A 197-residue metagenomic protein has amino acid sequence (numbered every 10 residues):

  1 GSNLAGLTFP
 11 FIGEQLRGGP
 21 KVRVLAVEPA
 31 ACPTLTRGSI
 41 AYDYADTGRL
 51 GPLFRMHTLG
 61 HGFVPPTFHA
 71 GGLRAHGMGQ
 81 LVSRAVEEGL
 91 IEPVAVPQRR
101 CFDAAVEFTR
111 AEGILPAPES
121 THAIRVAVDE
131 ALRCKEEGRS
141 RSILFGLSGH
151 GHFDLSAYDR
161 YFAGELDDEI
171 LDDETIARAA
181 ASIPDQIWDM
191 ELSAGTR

Functional and structural regions predicted by a protein language model:
G1-T8, T34-L35, S120-V128, H152-L155: Short glycine/serine/threonine-rich phosphate/pyrophosphate-binding segments that cradle anionic phosphate groups
F9-G13, D129-L132: Short, well-ordered alpha-helices that flank and scaffold nucleotide-derived cofactor binding pockets
G13-K21, A26-I114, P118, R160-R197: Active-site/ligand-binding loops adjacent to catalytic centers
V22, S140-R141: Nucleotide donor/acceptor-binding cores
L25-E28, L144-S148: Short beta-strand segments
Q98-D103, I124-E137: A short, acidic, amphipathic alpha-helical segment used as a generic capping/interface helix at domain edges
P116-E119, S142-L147: Conserved active-site loop/cleft motifs that coordinate metal ions or position small ligands
G149, S156, R160-Y161: Membrane-helix cytosolic exit motif
